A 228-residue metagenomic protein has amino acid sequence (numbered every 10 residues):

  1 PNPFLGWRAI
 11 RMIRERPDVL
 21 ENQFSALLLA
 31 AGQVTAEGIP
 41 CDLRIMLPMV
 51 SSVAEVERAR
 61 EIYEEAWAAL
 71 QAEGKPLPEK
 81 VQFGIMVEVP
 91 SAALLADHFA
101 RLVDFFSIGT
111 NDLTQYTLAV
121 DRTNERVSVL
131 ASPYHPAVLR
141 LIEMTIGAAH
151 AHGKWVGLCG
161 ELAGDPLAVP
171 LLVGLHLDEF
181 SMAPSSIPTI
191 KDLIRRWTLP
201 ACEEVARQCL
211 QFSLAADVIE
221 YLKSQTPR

Functional and structural regions predicted by a protein language model:
P1-R228: Conserved alpha/beta-domain cores
